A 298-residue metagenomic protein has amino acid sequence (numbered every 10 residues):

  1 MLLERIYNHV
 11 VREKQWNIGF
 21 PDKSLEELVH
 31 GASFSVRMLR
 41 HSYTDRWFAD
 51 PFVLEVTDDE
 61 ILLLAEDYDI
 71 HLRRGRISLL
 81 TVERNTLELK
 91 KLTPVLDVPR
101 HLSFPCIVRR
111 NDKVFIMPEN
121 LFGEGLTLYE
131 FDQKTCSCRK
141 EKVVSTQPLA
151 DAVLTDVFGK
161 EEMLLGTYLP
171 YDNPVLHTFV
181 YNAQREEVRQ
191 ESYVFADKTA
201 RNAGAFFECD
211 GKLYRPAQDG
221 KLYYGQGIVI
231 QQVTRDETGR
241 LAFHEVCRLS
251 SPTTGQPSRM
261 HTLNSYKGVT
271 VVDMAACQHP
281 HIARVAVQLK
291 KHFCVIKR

Functional and structural regions predicted by a protein language model:
M1-R298: Carbohydrate-active catalytic/glycan-binding domains of CAZyme proteins, especially the secreted or lumenal ectodomains
